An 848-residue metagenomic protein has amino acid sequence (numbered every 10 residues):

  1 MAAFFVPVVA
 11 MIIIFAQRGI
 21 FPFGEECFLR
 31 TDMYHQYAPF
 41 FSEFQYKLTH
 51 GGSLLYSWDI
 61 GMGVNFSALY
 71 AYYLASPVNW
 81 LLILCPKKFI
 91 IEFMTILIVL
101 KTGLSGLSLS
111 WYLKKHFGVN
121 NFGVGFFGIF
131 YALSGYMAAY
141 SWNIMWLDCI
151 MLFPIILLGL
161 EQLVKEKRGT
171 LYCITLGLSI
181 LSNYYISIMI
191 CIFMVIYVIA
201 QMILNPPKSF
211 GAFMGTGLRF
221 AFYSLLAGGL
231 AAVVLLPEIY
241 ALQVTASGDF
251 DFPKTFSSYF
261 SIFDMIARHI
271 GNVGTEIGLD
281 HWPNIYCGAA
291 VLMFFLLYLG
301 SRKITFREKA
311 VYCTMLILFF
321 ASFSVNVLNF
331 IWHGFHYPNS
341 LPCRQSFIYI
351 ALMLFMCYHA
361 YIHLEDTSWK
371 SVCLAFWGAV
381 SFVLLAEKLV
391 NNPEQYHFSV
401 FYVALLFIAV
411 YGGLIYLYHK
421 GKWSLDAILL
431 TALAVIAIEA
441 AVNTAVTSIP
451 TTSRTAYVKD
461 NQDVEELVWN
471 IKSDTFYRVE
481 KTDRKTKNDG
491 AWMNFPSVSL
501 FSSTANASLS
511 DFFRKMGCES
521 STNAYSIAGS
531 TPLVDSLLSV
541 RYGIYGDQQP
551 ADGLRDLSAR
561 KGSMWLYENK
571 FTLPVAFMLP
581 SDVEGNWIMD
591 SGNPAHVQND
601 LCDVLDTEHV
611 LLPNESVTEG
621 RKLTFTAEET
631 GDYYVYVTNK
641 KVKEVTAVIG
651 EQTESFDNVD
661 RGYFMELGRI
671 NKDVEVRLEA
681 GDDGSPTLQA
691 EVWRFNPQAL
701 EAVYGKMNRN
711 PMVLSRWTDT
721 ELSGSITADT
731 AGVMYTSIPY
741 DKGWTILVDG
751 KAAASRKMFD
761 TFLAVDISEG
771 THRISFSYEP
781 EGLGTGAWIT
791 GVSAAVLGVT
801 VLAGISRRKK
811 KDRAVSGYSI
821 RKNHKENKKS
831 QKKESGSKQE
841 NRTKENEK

Functional and structural regions predicted by a protein language model:
M1-V64, T452-Q462, E466, I471-A491: Hydrophobic alpha-helical membrane-insertion signals
I14-F117, N121-P154, L178-S182, V273-H281: Active-site lumenal/periplasmic loops and adjacent helix-entry segments of GT-C-fold, multi-pass membrane
T31, H35-F44, P77, T216-R219 (+6 more regions): Periplasmic/ER-lumenal interhelical loops and adjacent helix-loop junctions in multi-pass membrane proteins
F40, D603-K828, K838, E847-K848: Active-site-proximal, structured, solvent-exposed surfaces of multi-pass membrane proteins that position macromolecular
V78-I83, L107, S502-T626, K640-K641 (+1 more regions): A cross-kingdom signal targeting lumenal/periplasmic-facing segments of multi-pass membrane and secretory-pathway
I98-H116, N121-N205, T216-V244, A379-L384: Membrane-embedded helix bundles of polyisoprenyl
K167, I186, A310-F330, H336-Q462 (+1 more regions): Contiguous transmembrane helix-bundle modules in multi-pass membrane proteins
V435-T455, L467-L538, F571-L573, M578-D600 (+3 more regions): Extracytoplasmic/lumenal acceptor-recognition loop(s) of multi-pass membrane glycoenzymes
